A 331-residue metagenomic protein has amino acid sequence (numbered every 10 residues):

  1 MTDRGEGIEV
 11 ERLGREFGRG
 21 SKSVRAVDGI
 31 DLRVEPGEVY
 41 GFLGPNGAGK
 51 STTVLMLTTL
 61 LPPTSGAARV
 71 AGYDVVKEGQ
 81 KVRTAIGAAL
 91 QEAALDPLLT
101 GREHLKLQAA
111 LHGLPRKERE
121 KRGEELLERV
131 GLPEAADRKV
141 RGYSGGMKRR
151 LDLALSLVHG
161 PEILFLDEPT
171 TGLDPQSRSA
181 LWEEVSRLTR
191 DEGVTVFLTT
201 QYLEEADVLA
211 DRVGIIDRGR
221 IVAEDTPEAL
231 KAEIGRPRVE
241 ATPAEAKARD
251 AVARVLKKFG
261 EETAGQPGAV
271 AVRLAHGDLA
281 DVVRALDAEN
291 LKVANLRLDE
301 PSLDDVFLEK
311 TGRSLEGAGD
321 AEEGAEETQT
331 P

Functional and structural regions predicted by a protein language model:
T2-G7, E16-G29, G79: A short, flexible loop at the N-terminus of ABC-type nucleotide-binding domains that lies
P45-G49: Walker A (P-loop) phosphate-binding loop of ABC-type ATPase nucleotide-binding domains
K106, A110, K117-A135: Conserved ABC ATPase "signature" region
G160: Conserved catalytic motifs of ABC-family nucleotide-binding domains
L164-D167: Catalytic Walker B motif of ABC-type/P-loop ATPase nucleotide-binding domains
E183-L274: ABC transporter nucleotide-binding domain
